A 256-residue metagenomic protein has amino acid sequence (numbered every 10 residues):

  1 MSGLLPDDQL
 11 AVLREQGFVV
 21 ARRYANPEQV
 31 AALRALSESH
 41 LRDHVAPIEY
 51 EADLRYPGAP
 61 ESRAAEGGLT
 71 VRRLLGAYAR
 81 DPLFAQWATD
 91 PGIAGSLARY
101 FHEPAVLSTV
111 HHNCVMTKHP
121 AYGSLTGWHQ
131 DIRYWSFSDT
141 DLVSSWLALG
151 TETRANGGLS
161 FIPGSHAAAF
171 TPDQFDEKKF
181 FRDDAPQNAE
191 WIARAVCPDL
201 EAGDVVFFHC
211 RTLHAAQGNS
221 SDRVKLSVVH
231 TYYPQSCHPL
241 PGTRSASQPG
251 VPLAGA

Functional and structural regions predicted by a protein language model:
M1-E15, R22-W128, Y134, Q174 (+2 more regions): Non-heme Fe(II)-dependent double-stranded beta-helix
A25-P27, V115-T117, R133, E152 (+3 more regions): Short, solvent-exposed loop/turn segments at secondary-structure junctions
D43, E51, A65, G158 (+4 more regions): Non-heme Fe(II)/2-oxoglutarate
D81-Q86, E190-V196, A216-Q217: Active-site rim elements
G95-A98, Y122-C197, C237-S245: Catalytic core of non-heme Fe(II) oxygenases with the double-stranded beta-helix
N113, S145-L147, V228-Y232: A structural signal for short, well-ordered beta-strand segments
R194-V206: Short acidic-glycine-tyrosine-enriched beta hairpin
